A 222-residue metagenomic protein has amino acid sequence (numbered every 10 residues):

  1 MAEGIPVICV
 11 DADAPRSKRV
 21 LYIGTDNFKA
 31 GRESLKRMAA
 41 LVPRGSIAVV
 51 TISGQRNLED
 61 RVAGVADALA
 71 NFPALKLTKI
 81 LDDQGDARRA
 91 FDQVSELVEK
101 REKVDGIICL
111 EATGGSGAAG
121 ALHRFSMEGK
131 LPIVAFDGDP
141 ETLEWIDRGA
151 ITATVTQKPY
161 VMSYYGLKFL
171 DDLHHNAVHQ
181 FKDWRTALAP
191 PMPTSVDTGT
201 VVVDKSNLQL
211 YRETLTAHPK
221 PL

Functional and structural regions predicted by a protein language model:
M1, V65, K79, D83-W145: Hydrophobic alpha-helical
M1-K29, E33-K36, A40-S46, D139-D147 (+1 more regions): Flexible loop/hinge segments that line or gate small-molecule binding clefts
P6-D11, G24, I47-V50, T78-K79 (+3 more regions): Structural recognition of the beta-strand scaffold that forms the well-ordered cores of secreted hydrolase catalytic
S17, S46-T51, A66-A87: Short beta-strand elements in bilobed, periplasmic/extracellular small-molecule ligand-binding domains
A30-S34, N57-L75, R89, Q93 (+1 more regions): Short, solvent-exposed amphipathic alpha-helices that sit in or adjacent to ligand/effector-binding or catalytic
A68, Y165-L222: Hinge/cleft segment of the Venus flytrap/periplasmic-binding protein
E111-A119, D147, Q157-H175: Extracellular/periplasmic ligand-binding modules, especially the Venus flytrap/periplasmic-binding
